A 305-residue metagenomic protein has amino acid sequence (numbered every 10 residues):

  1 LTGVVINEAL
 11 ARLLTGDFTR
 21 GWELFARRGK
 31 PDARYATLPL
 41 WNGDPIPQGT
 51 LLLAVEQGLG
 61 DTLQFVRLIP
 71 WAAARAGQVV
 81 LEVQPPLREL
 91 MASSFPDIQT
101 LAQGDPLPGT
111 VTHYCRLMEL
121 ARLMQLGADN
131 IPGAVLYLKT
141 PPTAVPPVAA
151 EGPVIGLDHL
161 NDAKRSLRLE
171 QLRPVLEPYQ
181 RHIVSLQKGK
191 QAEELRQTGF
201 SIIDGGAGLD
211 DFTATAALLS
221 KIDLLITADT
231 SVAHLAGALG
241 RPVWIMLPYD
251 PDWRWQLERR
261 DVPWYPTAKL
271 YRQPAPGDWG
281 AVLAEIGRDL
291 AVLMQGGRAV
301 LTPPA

Functional and structural regions predicted by a protein language model:
L1-A305: Catalytic machinery of carbohydrate-active enzymes, primarily nucleotide-sugar-dependent glycosyltransferases
